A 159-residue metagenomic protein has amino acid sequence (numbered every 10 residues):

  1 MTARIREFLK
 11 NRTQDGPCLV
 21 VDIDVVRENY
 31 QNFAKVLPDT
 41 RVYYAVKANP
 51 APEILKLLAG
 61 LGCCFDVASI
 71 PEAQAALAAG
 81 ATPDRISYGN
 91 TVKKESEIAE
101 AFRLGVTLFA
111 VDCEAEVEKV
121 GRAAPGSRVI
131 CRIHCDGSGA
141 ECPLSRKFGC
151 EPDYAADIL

Functional and structural regions predicted by a protein language model:
M1-L108, E114-R128, S145: A charged N-terminal "starter" segment
V26, C113, E151, A155: Aromatic/hydrophobic pocket-lining residues that form the small-molecule binding cavity in soluble enzyme cores
A123, C135-L159: Active-site loop/helix belt of alpha/beta enzymes
R128-H134: ATP-grasp fold ATP-binding core
